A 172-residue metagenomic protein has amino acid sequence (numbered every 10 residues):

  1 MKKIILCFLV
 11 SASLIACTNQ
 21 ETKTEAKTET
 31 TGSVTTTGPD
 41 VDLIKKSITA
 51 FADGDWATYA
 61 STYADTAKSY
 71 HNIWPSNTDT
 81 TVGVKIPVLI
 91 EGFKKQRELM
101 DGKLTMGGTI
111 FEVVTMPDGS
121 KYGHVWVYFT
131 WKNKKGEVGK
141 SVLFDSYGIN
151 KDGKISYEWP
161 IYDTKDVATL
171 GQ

Functional and structural regions predicted by a protein language model:
M1-I4, N19: Positively charged n-region of N-terminal signal peptides that target proteins for export
I4-S13: Sec-dependent N-terminal signal peptides
C17-A57, S61: Short, low-complexity N-terminal intrinsically disordered segments enriched in polar/charged residues
S61, G119-S120, Y147-I155: Short, solvent-exposed coil/turn segments at beta-strand boundaries
S61-T115, K121: A solvent-exposed, acidic/Ser-Thr-rich amphipathic alpha-helical stretch
T109, W126-K132: Generic short beta-strand segments
H124-W126, V138-D145: Short, surface-exposed coil-to-beta transition loops
S156-Q172: Low-complexity, intrinsically disordered terminal/linker segments enriched in charged and Gly/Pro repeats
